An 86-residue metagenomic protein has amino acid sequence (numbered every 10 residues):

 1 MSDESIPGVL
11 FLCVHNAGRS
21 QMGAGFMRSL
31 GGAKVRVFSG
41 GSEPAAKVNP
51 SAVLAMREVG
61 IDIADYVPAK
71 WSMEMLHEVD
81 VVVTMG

Functional and structural regions predicted by a protein language model:
M1-G86: Short polar/charged helix/loop
